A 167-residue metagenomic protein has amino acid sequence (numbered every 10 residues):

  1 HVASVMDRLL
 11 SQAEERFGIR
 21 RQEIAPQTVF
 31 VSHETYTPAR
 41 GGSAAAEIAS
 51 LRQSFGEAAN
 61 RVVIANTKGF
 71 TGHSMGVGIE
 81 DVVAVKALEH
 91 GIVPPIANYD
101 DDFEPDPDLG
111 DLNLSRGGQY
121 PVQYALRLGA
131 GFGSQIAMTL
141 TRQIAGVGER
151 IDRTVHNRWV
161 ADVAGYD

Functional and structural regions predicted by a protein language model:
H1-I19, Y36-A46, T71-G76: Active-site pocket-shaping loop/turn-to-helix segments
V5-V29, S54-R61: Phosphate/pyrophosphate-binding loops at sites that engage ATP/ADP/AMP, CoA/4′-phosphopantetheine, polyphosphate
D7-L10, I48, R52, V82-V85: Generic hydrophobic alpha-helical scaffold/packing signal
P26-H33, D100-P105: A glycine-rich phosphate-binding loop feature that marks nucleotide/adenosyl-phosphate handling sites
T28-H33, I64-K68, R127: Extended hydrophobic secondary-structure segments that form protein cores and membrane-embedded regions
A44-F55, Q143-G148: A glycine- and small-aliphatic-rich helix-loop capping segment at beta-alpha/alpha-beta transitions that lines
I48-E80: Conserved catalytic cysteine-centered active-site region of acyl-thioester-dependent Claisen-condensing enzymes
S74-D167: Conserved beta-strand-centric core segments of catalytic alpha/beta enzyme folds
